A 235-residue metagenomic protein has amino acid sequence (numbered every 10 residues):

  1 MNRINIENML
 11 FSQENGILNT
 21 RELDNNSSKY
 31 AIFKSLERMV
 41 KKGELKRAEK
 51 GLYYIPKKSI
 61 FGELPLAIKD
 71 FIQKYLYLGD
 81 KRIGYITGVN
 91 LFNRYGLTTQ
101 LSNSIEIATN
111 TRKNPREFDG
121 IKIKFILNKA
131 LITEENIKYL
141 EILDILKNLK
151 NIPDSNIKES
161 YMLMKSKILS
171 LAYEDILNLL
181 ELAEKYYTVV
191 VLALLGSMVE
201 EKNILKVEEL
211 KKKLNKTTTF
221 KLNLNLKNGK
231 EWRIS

Functional and structural regions predicted by a protein language model:
N2-Y77: Short beta-edge/loop segments at beta->alpha junctions of small alpha/beta modules that act as binding/recognition
R38-K41, L91-N93, L97, N148: Short, intrinsically disordered, mixed-charge
A48-L52, G79-P115: Short gly/ser-rich loop at a beta-strand->alpha-helix junction or flexible surface loop bordering the NTP-binding
D80-I86, K129-I137, K185: Structural motif
T98-D119, F220-S235: A mid-sequence interfacial segment
D119-L127: A short, charged helix-loop
T133-S235: Hydrophobic alpha-helical interaction segments
